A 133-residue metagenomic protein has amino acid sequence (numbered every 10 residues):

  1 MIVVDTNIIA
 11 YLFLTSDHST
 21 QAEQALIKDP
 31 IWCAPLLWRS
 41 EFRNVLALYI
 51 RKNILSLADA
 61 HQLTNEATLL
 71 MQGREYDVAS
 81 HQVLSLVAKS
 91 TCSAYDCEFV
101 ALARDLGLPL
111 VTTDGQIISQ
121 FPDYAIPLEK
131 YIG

Functional and structural regions predicted by a protein language model:
M1, C92, V100-G133: Acidic, PIN/NYN-like endoribonuclease modules and their adjacent C-terminal/linker elements
M1-L37, Y49-A58: Short, well-structured N-terminal submotif of metal-dependent ribonuclease cores
I8-I9, W38, F99, Q116-I117: Alpha-helix capping/helix-boundary segments
Y11-L12, V45, Q120-F121: Residues that scaffold the ATP/ADP-binding catalytic core of kinase and kinase-like folds
P35, Y95, T113: Replace "coordinates the UDP/GDP/TDP-sugar" with "coordinates nucleotide-activated sugar donors
L36-R39, D59-S90, A101: Acidic catalytic patch
F42: Entry/capping segment at the start of metal-dependent catalytic domains with acidic active-site entry clusters
